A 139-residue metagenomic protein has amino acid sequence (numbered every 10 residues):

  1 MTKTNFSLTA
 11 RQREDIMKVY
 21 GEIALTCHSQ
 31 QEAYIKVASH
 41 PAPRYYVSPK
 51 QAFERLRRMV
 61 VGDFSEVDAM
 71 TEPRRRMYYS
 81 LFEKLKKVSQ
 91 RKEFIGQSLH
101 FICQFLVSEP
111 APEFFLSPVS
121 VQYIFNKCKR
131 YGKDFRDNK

Functional and structural regions predicted by a protein language model:
M1-A24, Q30, I35-I95, F135-K139: Basic, amphipathic alpha-helix used for nucleic-acid engagement in HTH/winged-helix/SANT-Myb modules and analogous
A38-R55, Q104-K127: Short, basic interhelical loop/turn and adjoining N-cap of the next helix at nucleic-acid- or acidic-partner-contacting
V121-K139: Acidic, proline/glycine-rich low-complexity IDRs
